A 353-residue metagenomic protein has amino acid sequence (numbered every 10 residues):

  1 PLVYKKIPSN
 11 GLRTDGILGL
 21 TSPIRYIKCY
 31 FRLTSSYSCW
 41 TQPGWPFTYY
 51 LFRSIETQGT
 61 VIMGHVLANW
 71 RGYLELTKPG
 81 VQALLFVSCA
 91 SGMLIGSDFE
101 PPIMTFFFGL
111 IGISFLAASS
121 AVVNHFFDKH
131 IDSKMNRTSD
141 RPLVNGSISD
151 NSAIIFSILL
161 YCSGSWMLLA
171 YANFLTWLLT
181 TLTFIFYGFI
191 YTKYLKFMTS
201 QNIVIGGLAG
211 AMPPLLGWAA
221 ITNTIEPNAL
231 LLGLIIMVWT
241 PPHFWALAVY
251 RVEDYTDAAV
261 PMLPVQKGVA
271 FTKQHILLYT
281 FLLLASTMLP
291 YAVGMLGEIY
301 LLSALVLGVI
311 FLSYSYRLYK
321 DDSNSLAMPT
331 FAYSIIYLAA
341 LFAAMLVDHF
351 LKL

Functional and structural regions predicted by a protein language model:
G64-A68, F127-I148, W245-T272: Cytosolic, membrane-interface loops and tails of multi-pass inner-membrane proteins
V87-G92, P142, I205-I221, A270 (+1 more regions): Small-residue-rich segments of transmembrane alpha-helices in multi-pass membrane proteins, especially helix faces
V87-K129, R137, S165, L178-F189 (+1 more regions): Membrane-embedded alpha-helical segments that form the functional core of polytopic membrane enzymes, especially those
F115-V122, I185-T192, I235-V252, L284 (+1 more regions): Transmembrane alpha-helical segments that form the membrane-embedded catalytic/substrate-channel core of multi-pass
R137-L178, G268-Y291: Multi-pass membrane catalytic core of lipid/isoprenoid biosynthesis enzymes
D150-A220: Intramembrane alpha-helical segments
L215-I225, L283-M288, L338-L353: Hydrophobic alpha-helical transmembrane segments in multi-pass integral membrane proteins
S313-A340: Interfacial loop-to-transmembrane junctions
